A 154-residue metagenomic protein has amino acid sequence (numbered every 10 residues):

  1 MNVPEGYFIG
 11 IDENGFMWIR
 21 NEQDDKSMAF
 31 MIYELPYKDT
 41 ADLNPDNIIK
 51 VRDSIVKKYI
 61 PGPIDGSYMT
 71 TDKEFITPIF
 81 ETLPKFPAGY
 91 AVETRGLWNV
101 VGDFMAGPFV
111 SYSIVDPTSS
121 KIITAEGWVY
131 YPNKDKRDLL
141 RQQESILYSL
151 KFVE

Functional and structural regions predicted by a protein language model:
P4-P63: Secretory pathway targeting signatures of secreted, lumenal, and periplasmic proteins
N14-G15, P108-V110, D138-Q143: Composition- and surface-driven signal marking solvent-exposed, interaction-prone regions in large proteins
R20-D25, L97-N99, W128: Secondary-structure transition/turn motif
D25-A29, D39-A41, V101-A106, P132-K136: Short, surface-exposed beta-strand/loop "edge" segments at domain boundaries and coil↔beta transitions
A29, A91-E93, K121-G127: Glycine-rich, often proline-containing surface loops adjacent to acidic residues and nearby aromatics that form
I60-S119, K134: Signature of long, low-cysteine stretches enriched in small and polar/charged residues
S120-E154: Surface-exposed amphipathic alpha-helical segments
